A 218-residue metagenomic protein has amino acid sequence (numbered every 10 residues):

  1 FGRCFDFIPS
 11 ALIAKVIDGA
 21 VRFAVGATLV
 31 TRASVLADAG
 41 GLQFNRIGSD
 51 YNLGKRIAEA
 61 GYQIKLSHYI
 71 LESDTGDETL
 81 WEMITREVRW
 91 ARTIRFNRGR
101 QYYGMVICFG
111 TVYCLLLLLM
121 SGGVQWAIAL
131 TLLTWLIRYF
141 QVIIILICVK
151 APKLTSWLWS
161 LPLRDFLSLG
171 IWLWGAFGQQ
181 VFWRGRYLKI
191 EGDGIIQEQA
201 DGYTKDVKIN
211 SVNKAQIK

Functional and structural regions predicted by a protein language model:
F1-G40, I84-T85, A91, W157-S168 (+1 more regions): Long helical/loop segments within the catalytic core of UDP-sugar-dependent glycosyltransferases, especially the large
F1-I8, S34-A37, G41-Y102, D193: Catalytic donor/gating beta->alpha subdomain of glycosyltransferases that bind UDP-sugars
I13-K15, R100-M105: Short coil/turn segments at secondary-structure boundaries
Y62, I190-K218: Membrane-proximal intrinsically disordered regions of secretory-pathway and membrane-system proteins
M105-F182: Membrane-embedded multi-pass helical conduit in multi-pass membrane proteins, especially envelope-biosynthetic
T134, Q141, Y187, G194 (+1 more regions): A broadly conserved detector of short glycine/acidic/proline-rich loop/turn motifs that flank catalytic sites and bind
F182-G185, K189: A general beta-strand register signal
